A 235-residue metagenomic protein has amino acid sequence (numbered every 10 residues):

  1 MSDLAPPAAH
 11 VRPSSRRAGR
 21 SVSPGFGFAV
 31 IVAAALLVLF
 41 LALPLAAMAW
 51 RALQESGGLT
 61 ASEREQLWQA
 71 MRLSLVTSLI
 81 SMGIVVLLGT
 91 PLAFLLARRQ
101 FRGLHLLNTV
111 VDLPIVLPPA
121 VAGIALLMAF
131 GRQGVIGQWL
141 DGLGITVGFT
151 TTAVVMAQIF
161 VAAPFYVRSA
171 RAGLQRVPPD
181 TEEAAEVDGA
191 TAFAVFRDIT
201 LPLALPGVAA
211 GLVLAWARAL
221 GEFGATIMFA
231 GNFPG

Functional and structural regions predicted by a protein language model:
M1-S23: Short, Lys/Arg-rich, polar N-terminal cytosolic tail immediately upstream of the first transmembrane signal-anchor
D3, S21-S56, R64-Q175, I199-G224 (+1 more regions): Membrane-water interface segments at the C-terminal ends of transmembrane alpha-helices in multi-pass inner-membrane
L88, F193-A194: Hydrophobic alpha-helical bundles that form the membrane domains of multi-pass transporters
R102, D180, A190-A192: Short coil/turn motifs that cap or connect alpha-helices
V167, A192-F193: The DNA-contacting recognition helix of HTH DNA-binding domains and analogous helical DNA-recognition elements
A185: The alpha-helix within a helix-turn-helix
D188-G189, P202: Glycine/proline-centered hinge or cleavage motifs at structural transition points of membrane proteins
